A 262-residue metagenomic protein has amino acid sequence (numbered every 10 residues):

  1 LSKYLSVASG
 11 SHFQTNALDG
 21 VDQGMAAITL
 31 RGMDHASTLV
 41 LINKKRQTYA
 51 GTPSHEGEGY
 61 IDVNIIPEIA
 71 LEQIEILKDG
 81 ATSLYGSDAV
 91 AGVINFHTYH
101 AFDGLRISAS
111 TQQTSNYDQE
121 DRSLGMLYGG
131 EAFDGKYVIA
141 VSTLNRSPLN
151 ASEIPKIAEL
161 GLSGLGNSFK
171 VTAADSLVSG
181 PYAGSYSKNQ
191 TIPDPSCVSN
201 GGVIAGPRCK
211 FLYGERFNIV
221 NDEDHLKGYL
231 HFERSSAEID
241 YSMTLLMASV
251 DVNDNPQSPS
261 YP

Functional and structural regions predicted by a protein language model:
K3-M25, M33-H35, K45, Y49-P262: Surface-exposed beta-strand-turn/loop segments characteristic of Gram-negative outer-membrane beta-barrels
V40: Short aromatic-centered micro-motifs
